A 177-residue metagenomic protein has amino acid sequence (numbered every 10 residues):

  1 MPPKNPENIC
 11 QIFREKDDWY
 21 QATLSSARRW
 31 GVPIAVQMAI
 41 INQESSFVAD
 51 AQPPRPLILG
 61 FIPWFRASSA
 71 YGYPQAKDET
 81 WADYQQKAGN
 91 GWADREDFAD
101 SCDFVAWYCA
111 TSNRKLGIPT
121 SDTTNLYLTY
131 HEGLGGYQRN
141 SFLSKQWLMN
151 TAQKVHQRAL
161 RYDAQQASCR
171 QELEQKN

Functional and structural regions predicted by a protein language model:
P2-L173: Catalytic glycan-binding domains that act on GlcNAc-containing polysaccharides
K176-N177: Short, solvent-exposed mixed-charge patches
